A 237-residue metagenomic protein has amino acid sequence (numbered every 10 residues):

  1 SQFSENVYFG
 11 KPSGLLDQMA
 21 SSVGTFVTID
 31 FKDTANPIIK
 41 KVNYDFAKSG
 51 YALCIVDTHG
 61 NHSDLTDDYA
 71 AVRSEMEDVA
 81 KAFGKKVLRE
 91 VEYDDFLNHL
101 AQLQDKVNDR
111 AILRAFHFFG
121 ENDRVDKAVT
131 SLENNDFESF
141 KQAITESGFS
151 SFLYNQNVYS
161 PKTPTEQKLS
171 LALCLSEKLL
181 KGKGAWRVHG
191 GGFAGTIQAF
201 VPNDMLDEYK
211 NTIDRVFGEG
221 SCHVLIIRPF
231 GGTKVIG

Functional and structural regions predicted by a protein language model:
S1-Q18: Glycine-rich, mobile lid/loop segments that gate access to catalytic sites or pores
S13-S21, W186-T196: Conserved phosphate/anionic-ligand binding catalytic regions in large, soluble enzymes, centered on
T25-R187, A199-G237: C-terminal nucleotide
